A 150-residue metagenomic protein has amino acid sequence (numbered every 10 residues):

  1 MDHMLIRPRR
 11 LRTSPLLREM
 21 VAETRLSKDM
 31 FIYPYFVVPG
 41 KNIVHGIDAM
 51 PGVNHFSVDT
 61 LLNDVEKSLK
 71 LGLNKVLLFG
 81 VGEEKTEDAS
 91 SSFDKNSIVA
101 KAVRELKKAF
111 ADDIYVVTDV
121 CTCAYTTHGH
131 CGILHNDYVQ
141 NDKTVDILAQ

Functional and structural regions predicted by a protein language model:
M1-A22: N-terminal amphipathic/basic leader segments beginning at the initiator methionine
A22-K28, K67-S68: Short secondary-structure boundary/capping segments within folded domains
L26-V53, I114-Q140: N-terminal small/glycine-rich loop or linker at the start of catalytic domains across soluble metabolic enzymes
H45-F56, L71-I98, Y125: Glycine-rich, proline-tolerant flexible connector loops at the mouths of alpha/beta enzymes
E66-L69, A149: Non-catalytic positions within long, well-ordered alpha-helices that form the structural scaffold/packing of enzyme
E87-V120: Alpha-helix-loop-beta-strand connector modules within alpha/beta enzyme cores
V99-R104, D137-A149: Acidic, His- and aromatic-enriched active-site or binding-groove loops in soluble protein domains that engage sugars
